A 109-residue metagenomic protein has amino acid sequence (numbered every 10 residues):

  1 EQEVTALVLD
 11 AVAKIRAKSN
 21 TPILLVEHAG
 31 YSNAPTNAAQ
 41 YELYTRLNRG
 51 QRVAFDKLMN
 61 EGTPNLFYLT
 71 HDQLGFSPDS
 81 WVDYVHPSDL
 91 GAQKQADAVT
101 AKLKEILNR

Functional and structural regions predicted by a protein language model:
E1-R109: Alpha-helical cap/lid subdomain in secreted, periplasmic, or secretory-pathway luminal O-acyl-processing enzymes
